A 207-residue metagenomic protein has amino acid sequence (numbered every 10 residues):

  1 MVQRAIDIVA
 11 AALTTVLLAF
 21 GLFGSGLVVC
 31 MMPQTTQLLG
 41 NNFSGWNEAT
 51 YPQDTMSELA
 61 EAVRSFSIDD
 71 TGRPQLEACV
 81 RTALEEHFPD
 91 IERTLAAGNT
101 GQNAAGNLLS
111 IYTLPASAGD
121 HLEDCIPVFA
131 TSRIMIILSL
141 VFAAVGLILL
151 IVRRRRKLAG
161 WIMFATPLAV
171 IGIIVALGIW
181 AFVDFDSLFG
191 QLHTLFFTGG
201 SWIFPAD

Functional and structural regions predicted by a protein language model:
M1-L13, S139-S187: Juxtamembrane interface at the cytosolic side of transmembrane helices
M1-L38: Hydrophobic secretory-pathway targeting helix
L18-L22, I137-A144: Hydrophobic alpha-helical transmembrane segments of multi-pass integral membrane proteins
F23-Q34, V175-G190: C-terminal TM-helix exit segments that contain a strictly Trp-centered aromatic cap at the helix terminus
L38-W46: Phosphate/adenylate-binding glycine loop and adjacent helical scaffold
T50-P74: Short extracytoplasmic
T71-L138: Individual transmembrane alpha-helix segments
W180-D207: Juxtamembrane non-transmembrane "cap" segments at the membrane-aqueous interface of multi-pass membrane proteins
